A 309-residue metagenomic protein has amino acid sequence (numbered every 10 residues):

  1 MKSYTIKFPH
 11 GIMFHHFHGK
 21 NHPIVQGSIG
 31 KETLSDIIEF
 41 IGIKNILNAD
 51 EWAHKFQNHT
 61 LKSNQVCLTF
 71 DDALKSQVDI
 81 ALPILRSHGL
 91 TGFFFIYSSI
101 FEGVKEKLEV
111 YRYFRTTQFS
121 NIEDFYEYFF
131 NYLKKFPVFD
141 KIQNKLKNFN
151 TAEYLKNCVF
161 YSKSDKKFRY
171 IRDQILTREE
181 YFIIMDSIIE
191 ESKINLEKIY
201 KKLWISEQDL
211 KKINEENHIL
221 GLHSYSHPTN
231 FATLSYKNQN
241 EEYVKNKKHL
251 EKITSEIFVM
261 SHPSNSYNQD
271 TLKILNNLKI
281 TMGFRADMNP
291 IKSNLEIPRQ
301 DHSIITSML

Functional and structural regions predicted by a protein language model:
M1-T69, K75-S76, Y111, E215 (+2 more regions): C-terminal active-site subregion of NodB/CE4 polysaccharide deacetylases
P9-K20, R86-S266, I297: Metal-dependent polysaccharide deacetylase catalytic core of the NodB/CE4 family, i.e., the active-site-bearing domain
D71, L85: Hydrophobic/aromatic pocket-lining and membrane-interface residues
L74-K75, S226: Short active-site segment of divalent metal-dependent hydrolases/proteases that encodes the spacing between
Q77-A81: Membrane-embedded segments
P83, K211, L272-K273: Alpha-helical segments flanking ligand/cofactor-binding loops in enzyme cores
